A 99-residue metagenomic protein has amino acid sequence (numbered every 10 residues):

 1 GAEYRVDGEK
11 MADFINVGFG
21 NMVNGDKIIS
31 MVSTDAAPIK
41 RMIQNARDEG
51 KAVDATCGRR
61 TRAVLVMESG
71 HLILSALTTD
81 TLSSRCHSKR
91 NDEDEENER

Functional and structural regions predicted by a protein language model:
G1-K10: Short, Lys/Arg-enriched N-terminal segments with co-localized hydrophobic residues within the first ~10-30 amino acids
M11-M22: Short aromatic-glycine motifs in intrinsically disordered, low-complexity regions
G25-S33: Phosphoinositide-dependent membrane-docking surfaces
P38-G50, D54: Compact, glycine-rich, soluble single-domain proteins
D54-E68: Short, structured protein-protein interaction patches enriched in aromatics and acidic/basic residues, typified by
V64-R99: C-terminal structural segments of small proteins and small subunits
